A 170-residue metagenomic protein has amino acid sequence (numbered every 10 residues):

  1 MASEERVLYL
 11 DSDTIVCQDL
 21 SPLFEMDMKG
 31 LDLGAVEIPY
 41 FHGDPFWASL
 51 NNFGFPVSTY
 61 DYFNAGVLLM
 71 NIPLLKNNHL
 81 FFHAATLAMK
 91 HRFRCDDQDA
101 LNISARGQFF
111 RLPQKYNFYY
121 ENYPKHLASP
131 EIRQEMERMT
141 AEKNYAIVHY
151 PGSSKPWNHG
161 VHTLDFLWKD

Functional and structural regions predicted by a protein language model:
M1-D44, Y62, L69-M70: GT-A fold catalytic core of metal-dependent nucleotide-sugar glycosyltransferases, centered on the diacidic
L8, S49, L127-E131: Alpha-helix boundary/capping detector
L10, Q18-P22, D44-S49, N78-A84 (+1 more regions): A short secondary-structure junction signal
K29-V36, Y40-W47, S58-Y60, K90-F93 (+2 more regions): Glycine- and acidic-residue-rich phosphate-binding/metal-coordinating active-site segment common to enzymes that handle
L33-G54, N158-K169: A short, conserved beta-to-alpha structural element at the edge of catalytic cores that scaffolds binding
N51-S58, I132-M136: Short, P/G- and charge-enriched loop/turn segments at secondary-structure junctions
F55-V67: A recurrent flexible, glycine/aromatic-enriched loop bordering the glycosyltransferase active site that acts as
A65, M70-D170: A glycosyltransferase accessory/donor-loop signature
